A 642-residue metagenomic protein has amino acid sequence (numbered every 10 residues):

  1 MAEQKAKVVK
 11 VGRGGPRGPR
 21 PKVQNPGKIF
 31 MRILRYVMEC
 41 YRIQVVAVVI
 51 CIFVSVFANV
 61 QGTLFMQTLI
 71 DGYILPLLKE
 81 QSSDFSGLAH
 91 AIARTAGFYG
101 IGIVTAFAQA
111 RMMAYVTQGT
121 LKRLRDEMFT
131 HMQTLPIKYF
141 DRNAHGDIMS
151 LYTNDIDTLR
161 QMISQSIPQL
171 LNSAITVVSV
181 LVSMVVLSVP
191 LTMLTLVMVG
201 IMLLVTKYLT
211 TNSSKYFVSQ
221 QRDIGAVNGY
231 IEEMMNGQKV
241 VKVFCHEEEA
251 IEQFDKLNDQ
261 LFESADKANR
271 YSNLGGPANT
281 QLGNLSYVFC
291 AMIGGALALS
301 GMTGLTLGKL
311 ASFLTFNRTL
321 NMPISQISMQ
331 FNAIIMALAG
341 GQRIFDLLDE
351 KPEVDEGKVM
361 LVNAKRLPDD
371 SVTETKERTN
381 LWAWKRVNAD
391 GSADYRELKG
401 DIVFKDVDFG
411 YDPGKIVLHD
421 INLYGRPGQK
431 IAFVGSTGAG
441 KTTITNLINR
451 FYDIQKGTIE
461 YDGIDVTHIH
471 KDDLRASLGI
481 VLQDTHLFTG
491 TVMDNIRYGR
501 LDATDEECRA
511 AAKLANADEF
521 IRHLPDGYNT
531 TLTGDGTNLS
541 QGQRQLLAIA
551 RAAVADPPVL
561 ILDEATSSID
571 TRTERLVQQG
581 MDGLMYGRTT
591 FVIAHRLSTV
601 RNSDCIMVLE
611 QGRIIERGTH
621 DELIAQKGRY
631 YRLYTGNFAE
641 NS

Functional and structural regions predicted by a protein language model:
M1-N59, I74-T95, Q109-M113, T117 (+9 more regions): Membrane-integrated ABC transporters
P19-P26, A58-I74, A89, G97-H145 (+12 more regions): Juxtamembrane helix-loop junctions of ABC transporter transmembrane domains
M31, I50, T105, Q109 (+5 more regions): Hydrophobic alpha-helical transmembrane segments of ABC transporter permease domains
E39-R42, I137-K138, I156-I163, I167 (+6 more regions): An intracellular "coupling" helix at the cytosolic face of ABC transporter transmembrane type-1 domains
C40, Q44-F57, Q165-V218, M292-L305 (+1 more regions): Transmembrane helices of ABC transporter permease
P76, S183-V197, K267, Y271-R343 (+2 more regions): Helix-loop-helix
Q81, A364-S642: ABC-type nucleotide-binding domain
M128, M132, V241, I344 (+1 more regions): Helix-loop junctions and hydrophobic alpha-helical segments within the transmembrane domains of large membrane
